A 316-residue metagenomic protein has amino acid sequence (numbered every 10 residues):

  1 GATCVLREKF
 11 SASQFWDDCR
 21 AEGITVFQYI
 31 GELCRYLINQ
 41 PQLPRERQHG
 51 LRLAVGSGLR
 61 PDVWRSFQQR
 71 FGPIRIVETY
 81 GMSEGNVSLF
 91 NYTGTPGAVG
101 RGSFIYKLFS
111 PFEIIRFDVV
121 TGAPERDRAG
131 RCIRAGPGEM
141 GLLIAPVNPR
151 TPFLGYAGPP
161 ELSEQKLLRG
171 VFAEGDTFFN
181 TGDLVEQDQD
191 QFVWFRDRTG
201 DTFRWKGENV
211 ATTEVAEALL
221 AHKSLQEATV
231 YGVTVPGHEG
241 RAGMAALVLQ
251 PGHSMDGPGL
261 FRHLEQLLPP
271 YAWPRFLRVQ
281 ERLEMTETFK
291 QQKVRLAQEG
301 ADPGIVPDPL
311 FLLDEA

Functional and structural regions predicted by a protein language model:
A2-F153, P251: Conserved adenylate-forming
V5-L6, L247-V248, L277: Short, well-ordered beta-strand elements within core beta-sheets of diverse protein domains
F27, V147-A272, E281-R295: AMP-binding/adenylate-forming catalytic core of the ANL superfamily
G72-I74, M82, L225, P270-P274: Short, well-ordered coil loops that connect the C-terminus of an alpha-helix to the N-terminus of a beta-strand
E113, L142, T229, M244-A246 (+1 more regions): Residues embedded in well-ordered beta-strands
R116-V120, V235, D314: Acidic/polar residues at beta-strand termini and the immediately following turn/coil
Q298-A316: Acidic/polar alpha-helix N-cap and adjacent early helical turns within long charge-rich amphipathic helices/linkers
